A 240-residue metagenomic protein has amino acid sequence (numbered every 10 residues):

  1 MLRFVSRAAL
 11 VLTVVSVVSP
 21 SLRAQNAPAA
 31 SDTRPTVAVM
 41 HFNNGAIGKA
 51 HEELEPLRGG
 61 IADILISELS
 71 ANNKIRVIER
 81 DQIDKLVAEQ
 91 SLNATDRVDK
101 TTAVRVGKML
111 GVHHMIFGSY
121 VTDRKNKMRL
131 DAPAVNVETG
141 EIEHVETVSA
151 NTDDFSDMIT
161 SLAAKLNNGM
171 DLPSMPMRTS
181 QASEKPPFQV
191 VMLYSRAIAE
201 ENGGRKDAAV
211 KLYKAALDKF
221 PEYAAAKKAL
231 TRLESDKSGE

Functional and structural regions predicted by a protein language model:
M1-R7: Positively charged n-region of N-terminal signal peptides that target proteins for export
A8-S19: Bacterial N-terminal signal peptides
P20-A24: Sec/Tat signal peptide C-region and signal peptidase I cleavage site
Q25-P35, K125, E138, I142-E240: C-terminal/domain-edge helix-coil "capping" segments
A27-D99, I116-R124, E143: Short beta-strand->alpha-helix linker/helix-N-cap micro-motif that forms a surface specificity/interaction loop
G45, G60-I75, E89, V106-M109 (+6 more regions): Structured segments of extracytoplasmic/periplasmic soluble domains in secreted or envelope-associated proteins
A50-A62, R76, R80, D96-K100 (+5 more regions): Solvent-exposed, acidic/flexible segments
N93-T139, D236: Surface-exposed short loop/turn segments
